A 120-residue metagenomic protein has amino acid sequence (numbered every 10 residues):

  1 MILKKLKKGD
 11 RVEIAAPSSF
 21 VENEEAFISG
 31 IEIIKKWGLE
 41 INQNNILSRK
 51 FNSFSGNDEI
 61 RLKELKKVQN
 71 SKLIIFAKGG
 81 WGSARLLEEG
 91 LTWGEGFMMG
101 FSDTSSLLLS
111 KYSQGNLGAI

Functional and structural regions predicted by a protein language model:
M1-N70: ATP/NTP phosphate-donor binding region
F54-I120: Active-site histidine-anchored catalytic micro-motif
